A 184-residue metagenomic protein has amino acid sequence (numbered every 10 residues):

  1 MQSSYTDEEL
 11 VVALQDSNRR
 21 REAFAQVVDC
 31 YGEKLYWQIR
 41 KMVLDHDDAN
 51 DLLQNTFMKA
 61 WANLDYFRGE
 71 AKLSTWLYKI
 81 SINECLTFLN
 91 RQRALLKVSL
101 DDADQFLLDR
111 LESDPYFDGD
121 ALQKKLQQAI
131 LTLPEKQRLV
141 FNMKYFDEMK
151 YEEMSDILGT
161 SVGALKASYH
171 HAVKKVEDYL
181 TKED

Functional and structural regions predicted by a protein language model:
M1-K34, E153, K182: N-terminal module of bacterial RNA polymerase sigma factors
S4-E9, L95-G119: Internal acidic/polar
D16, L44, F57-K72, Q92: Sigma70-family region 2
S17-Q26, Y36-N55, V162, K182-D184: Short, charged helix-capping/linker segments at alpha-helix termini
W37, D51-M58, A71-N83: Structural recognition of an alpha-helix C-terminal capping motif at a helix-to-coil junction
Y66-R68, K79-L100: Arg/Lys-rich amphipathic alpha helix in sigma70-family domain 2
T75, L86, Q137, E152 (+1 more regions): DNA-recognition helix of helix-turn-helix
V140-K144: A short pre-motif secondary-structure segment
